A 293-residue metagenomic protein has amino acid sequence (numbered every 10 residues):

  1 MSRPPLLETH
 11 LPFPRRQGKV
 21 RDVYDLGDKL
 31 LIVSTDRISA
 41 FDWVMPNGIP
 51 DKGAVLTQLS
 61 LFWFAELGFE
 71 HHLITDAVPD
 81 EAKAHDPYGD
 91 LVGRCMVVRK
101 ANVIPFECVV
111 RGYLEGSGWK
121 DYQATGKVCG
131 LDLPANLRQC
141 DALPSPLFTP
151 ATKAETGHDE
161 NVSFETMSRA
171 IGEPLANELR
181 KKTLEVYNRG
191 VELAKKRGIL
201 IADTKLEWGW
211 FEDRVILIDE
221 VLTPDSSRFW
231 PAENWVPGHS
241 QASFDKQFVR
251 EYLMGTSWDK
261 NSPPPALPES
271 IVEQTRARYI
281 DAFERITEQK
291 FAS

Functional and structural regions predicted by a protein language model:
M1-A151, D259-A266, S270-S293: Active-site loop/lid in soluble adenylation, ligation, and acyl-transfer enzymes
A54, Q58, P174, E178-K181 (+4 more regions): Generic recognition of stable, solvent-exposed alpha-helical segments in well-folded globular domains
V110, I201-V221: Conserved metal-phosphate-binding beta-hairpin within the catalytic cores of diverse ATP-dependent phosphoryl-transfer
A142-E173: A short mid-domain helix/strand-loop element embedded in enzyme catalytic domains that forms or borders the active-site
I171-A202: A long amphipathic alpha-helix within ATP-dependent nucleotide-binding catalytic cores
V221-A282: C-terminal helix-cap and adjacent tail motif
